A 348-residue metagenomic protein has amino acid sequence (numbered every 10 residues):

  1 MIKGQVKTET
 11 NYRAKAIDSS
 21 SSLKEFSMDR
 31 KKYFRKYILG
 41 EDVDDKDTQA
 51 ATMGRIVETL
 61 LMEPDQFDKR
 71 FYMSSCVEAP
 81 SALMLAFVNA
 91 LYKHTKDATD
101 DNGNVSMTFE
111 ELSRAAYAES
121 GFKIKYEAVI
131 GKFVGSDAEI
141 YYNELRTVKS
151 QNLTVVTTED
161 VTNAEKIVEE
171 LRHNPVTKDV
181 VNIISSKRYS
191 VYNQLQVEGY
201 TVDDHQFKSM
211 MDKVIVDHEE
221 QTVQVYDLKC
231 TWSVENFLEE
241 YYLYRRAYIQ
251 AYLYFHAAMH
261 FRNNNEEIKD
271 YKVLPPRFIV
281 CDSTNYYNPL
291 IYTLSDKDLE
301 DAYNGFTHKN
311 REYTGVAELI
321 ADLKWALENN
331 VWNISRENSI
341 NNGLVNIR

Functional and structural regions predicted by a protein language model:
M1-K208: Metal-dependent nuclease catalytic cores that hydrolyze phosphodiester bonds in DNA/RNA, characterized by
D42-V43, V202, T231-R245: Short helix/strand-bridging catalytic loops that position acidic/His residues to coordinate divalent metals and engage
L61-Q66, I215, C230-S233, M259-N263: Hydrophobic/aromatic-lined pockets within catalytic cores
K96, D100-N102, S106, E110-S113 (+3 more regions): Metal-dependent nuclease catalytic regions and adjoining charged, substrate-binding loops involved in nucleic-acid end
Y200, V216, I279-C281: A generic structural motif
V202-D204, H218-T222, N265-Y271: Short, solvent-exposed loop/turn segments that connect beta-strands within catalytic domains and beta-strand-rich
Q206-K208, Q221-V223, P289: Short, mixed charged/polar active-site loops that provide acid/base catalysis or chelate metal/phosphate cofactors
M211-F237: Conserved catalytic cores of phosphodiester-cleaving nucleases, focusing on short active-site segments
